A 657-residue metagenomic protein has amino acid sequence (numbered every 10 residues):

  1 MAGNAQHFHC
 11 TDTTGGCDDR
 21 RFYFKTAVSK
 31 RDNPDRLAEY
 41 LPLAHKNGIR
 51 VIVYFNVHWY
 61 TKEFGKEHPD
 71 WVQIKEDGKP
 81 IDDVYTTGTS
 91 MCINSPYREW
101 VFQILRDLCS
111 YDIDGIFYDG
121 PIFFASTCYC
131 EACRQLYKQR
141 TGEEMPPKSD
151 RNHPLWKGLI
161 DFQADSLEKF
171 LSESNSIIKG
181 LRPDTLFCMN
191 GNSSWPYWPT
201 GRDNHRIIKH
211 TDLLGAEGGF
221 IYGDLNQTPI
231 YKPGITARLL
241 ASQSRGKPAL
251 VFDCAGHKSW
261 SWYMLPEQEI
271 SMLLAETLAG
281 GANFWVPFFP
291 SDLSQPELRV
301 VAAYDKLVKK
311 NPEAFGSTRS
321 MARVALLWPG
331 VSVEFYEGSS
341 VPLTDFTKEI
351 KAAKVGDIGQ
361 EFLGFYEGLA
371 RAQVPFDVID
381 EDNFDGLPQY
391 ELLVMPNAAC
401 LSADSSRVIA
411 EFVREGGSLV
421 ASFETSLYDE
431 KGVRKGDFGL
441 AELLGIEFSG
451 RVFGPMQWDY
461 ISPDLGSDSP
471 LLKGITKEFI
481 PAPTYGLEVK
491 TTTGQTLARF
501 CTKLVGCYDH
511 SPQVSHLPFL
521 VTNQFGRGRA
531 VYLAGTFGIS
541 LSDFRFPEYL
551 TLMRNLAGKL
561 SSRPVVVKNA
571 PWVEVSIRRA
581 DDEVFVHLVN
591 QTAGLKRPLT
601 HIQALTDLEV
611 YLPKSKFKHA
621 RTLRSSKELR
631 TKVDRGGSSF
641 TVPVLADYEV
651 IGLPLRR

Functional and structural regions predicted by a protein language model:
M1, Y23-I49, E99-W100, S166-F170 (+2 more regions): Aromatic- and glycine-enriched glycan-recognition loops and surfaces that form the carbohydrate-binding subsites
M1-A2, C109, L278: Non-catalytic positions within long, well-ordered alpha-helices that form the structural scaffold/packing of enzyme
A2-A5, D114, N283-F284, E391: Short acidic/polar active-site loop segments enriched in Thr and Asp
A2-E39, W59-Y85, A125-K138, W198-I207 (+4 more regions): Aromatic-lined carbohydrate-binding/catalytic grooves of carbohydrate-active enzymes
G3, I113-D114, P121, P183: Proline-aspartate-enriched helix->loop->beta-strand connector
D18, N56, K62-K66, G120 (+4 more regions): Short, solvent-exposed loop/turn and secondary-structure capping segments
V51, W156-K157, D161-A164, E168-W198 (+1 more regions): Carbohydrate-binding surfaces of carbohydrate-active enzymes
V53, V57-Y111, Y137, G142-A164 (+2 more regions): Active-site-adjacent "subsite" loops/lids of carbohydrate-active enzymes
